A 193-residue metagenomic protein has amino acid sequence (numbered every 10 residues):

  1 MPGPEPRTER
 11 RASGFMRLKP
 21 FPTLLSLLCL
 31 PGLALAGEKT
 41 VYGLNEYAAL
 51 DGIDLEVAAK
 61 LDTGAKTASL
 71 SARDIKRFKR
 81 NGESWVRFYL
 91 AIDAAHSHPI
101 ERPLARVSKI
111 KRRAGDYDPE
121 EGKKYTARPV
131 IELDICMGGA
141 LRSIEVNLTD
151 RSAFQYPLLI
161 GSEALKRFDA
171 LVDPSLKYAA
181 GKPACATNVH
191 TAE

Functional and structural regions predicted by a protein language model:
P2-P6: Extreme N-terminal basic, low-complexity initiation segments that serve as generic localization/processing leaders
E9-L25: Bacterial N-terminal signal peptides that target proteins for export
A36-E193: Pepsin/retropepsin-fold aspartyl endopeptidases
